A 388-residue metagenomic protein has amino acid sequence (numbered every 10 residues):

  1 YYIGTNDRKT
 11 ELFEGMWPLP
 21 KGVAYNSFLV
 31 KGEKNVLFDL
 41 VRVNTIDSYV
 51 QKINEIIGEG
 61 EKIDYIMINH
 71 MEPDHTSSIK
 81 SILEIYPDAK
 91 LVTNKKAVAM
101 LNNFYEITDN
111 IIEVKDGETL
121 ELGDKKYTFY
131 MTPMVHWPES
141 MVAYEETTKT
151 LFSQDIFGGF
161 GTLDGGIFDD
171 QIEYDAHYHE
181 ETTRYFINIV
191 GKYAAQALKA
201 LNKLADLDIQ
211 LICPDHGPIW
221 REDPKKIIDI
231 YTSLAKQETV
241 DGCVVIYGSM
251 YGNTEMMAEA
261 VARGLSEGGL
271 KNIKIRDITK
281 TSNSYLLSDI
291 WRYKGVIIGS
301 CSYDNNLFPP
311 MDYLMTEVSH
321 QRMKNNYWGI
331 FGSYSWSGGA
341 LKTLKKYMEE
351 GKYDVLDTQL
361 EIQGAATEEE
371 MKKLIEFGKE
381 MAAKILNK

Functional and structural regions predicted by a protein language model:
Y1-I56, V142-E145, K149-S153, T254: Conserved beta-strand hairpin/beta-sheet module of binuclear metal-dependent hydrolase folds, prominently
V30, H70-E72, A143, D155 (+2 more regions): Divalent metal-coordination and catalytic microenvironments
E33, N44-V92: Active-site metal-binding motif and surrounding structural segment of the metallo-beta-lactamase
F38-L40, K62-M71, L91-K95, L151-Q154 (+1 more regions): Active-site neighborhood of phospho(di)ester-bond hydrolases with catalytic His/Asp-centered motifs
V92-S140, Q196-K199: Metallo-beta-lactamase
H136-S140, I156-G191, A235-T239: Active-site-proximal loop/helix segment associated with metal-binding centers of metalloenzymes
L163, Y174-I212, G217-P218, A260-R276 (+1 more regions): FMN-binding flavodoxin-like domain, especially the glycine-rich phosphate-binding loop
P214-V240: Terminal amphipathic helices with adjacent charged low-complexity linkers/tails
